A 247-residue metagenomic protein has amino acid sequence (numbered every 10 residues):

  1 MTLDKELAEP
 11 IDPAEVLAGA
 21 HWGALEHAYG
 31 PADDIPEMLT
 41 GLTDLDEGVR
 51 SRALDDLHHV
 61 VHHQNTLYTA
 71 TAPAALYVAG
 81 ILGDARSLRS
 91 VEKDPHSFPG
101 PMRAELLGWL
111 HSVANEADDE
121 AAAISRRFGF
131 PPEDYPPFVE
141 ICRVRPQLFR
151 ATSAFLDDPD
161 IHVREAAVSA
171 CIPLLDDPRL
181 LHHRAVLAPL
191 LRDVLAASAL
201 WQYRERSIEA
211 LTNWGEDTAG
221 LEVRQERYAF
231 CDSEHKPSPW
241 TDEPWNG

Functional and structural regions predicted by a protein language model:
M1-R52: N-terminal "cap/leader" segments of large eukaryotic alpha-helical scaffolds
E9-V16, E47-H59, A104-F130: HEAT-repeat alpha-solenoid elements in large eukaryotic scaffold proteins
P13-E26, D55-T66, I124-E140, V168-D177: Boundary/linker elements of alpha-helical solenoid repeat scaffolds
E37-L39, V78-L82, A151-S153, L190-R192 (+1 more regions): Buried hydrophobic core positions in alpha-solenoid tandem helical repeats
L45-D46, D84-R89, P99, P159-I161 (+2 more regions): Short inter-helical turns and helix N-cap capping residues of alpha-solenoid HEAT/ARM repeat scaffolds
R50-S51, T71, A75, P99 (+3 more regions): Residue-level detector of extended alpha-helical repeat arrays and alpha-solenoid scaffolds
L57-H58, H96, R103, L110 (+2 more regions): Hydrophobic core/packing positions within alpha-helical solenoid repeats
V60-L67, I81, A85, S112-E120 (+2 more regions): Residue-level signature of the C-terminal ends
